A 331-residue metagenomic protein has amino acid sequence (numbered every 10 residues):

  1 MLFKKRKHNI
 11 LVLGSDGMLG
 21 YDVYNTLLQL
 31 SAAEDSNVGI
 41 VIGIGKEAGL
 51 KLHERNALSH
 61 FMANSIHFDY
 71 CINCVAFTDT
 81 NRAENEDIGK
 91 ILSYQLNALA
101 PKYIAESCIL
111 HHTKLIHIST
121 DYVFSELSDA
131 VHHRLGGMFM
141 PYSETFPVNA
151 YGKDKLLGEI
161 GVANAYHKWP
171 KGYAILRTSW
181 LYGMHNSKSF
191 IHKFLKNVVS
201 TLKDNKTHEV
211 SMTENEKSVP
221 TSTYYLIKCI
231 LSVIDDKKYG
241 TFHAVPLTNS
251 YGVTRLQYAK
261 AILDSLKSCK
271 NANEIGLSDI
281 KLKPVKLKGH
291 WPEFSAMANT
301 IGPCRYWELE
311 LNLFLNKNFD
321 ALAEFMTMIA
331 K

Functional and structural regions predicted by a protein language model:
L2-L30: N-terminal Rossmann NAD(P)H-binding glycine-rich loop of SDR-like oxidoreductase domains
L13, I44, C71-V75, L115-D121 (+2 more regions): SDR active-site strand-loop-helix element
G39-F61: Adenosine-cofactor binding site in Rossmann-like domains, unifying the SAM/SAH pocket of S-adenosylmethionine-dependent
H53-A98, I109: NAD(P)H-binding glycine-rich loop region in Rossmannoid oxidoreductase-like domains and their noncatalytic homologs
I88-Q95, L99-A100, V123-L176, W180-Y182: Catalytic helix-loop patch of NAD(P)-dependent Rossmann-fold dehydrogenases
A130, G161-S218, Y224-Y225: NAD(P)-dependent short-chain dehydrogenase/reductase
C229-I230, D235-H290: Mid/C-terminal beta-alpha module of Rossmann-like enzyme folds, strongest in SDR-family dehydrogenases/epimerases
G252-K260, K281-D320, E324-A330: Conserved C-terminal active-site "lid" loop/helix of NAD(P)H-dependent oxidoreductases that clamps the redox cofactor
